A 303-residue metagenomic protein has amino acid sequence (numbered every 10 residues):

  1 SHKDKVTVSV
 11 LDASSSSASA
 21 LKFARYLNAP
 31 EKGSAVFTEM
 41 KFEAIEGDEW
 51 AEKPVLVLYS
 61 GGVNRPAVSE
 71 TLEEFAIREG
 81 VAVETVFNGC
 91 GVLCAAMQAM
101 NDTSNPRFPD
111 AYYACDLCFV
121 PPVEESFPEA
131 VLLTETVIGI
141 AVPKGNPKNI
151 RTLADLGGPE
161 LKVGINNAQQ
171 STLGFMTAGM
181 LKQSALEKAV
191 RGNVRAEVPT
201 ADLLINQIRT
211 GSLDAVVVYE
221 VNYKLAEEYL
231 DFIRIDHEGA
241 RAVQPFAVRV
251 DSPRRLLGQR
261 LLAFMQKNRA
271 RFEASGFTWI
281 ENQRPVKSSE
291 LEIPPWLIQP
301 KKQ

Functional and structural regions predicted by a protein language model:
S1-V86, G91-F108, A114-S126, V131-T136 (+1 more regions): Exported/periplasmic ABC-transporter solute-binding proteins
